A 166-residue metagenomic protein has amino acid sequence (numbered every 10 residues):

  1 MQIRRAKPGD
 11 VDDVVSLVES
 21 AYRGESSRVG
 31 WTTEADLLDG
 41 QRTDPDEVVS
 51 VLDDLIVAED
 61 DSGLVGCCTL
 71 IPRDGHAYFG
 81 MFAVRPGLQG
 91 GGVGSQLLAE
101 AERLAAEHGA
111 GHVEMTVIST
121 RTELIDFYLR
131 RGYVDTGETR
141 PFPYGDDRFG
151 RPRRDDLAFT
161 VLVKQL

Functional and structural regions predicted by a protein language model:
Q2-S16: A short beta-loop-alpha structural element at the N-terminal edge of CoA-dependent acyl/N-acetyltransferase catalytic
E19-E47: Conserved GNAT-fold acetyl-CoA-binding loop/helix
R42-V57, Y78, D155-A158: A short helix-loop-beta-strand connector motif used in the catalytic cores of GNAT acetyltransferases and, in some
V57, G63-I71, H76-A83: Conserved beta-strand in the GNAT
F82-Q89, V117-S119: A short, internal acetyl-CoA/4′-phosphopantetheine-binding micro-motif in the GNAT/acyltransferase core
V84, G90-R103, R130: Conserved acetyl-CoA-binding loop-helix of GNAT-fold acetyltransferases
G111-I125, R131-L166: C-terminal "cap" of GNAT-fold acetyltransferases
